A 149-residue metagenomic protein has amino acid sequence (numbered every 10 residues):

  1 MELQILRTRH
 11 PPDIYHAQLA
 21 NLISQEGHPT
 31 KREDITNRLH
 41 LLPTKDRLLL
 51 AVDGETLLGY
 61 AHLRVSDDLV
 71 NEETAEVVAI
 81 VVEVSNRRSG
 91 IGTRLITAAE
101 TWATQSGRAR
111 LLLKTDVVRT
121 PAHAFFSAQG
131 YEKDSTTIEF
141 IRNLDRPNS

Functional and structural regions predicted by a protein language model:
E2-E73, V78: Acetyl-CoA-dependent GNAT
D46, S135-E139: Short hydrophobic/aromatic beta-strand or adjacent loop that forms the aromatic wall/cage of a ligand/substrate-binding
S66, E83, R87, D116: Residue-level recognition of the GNAT/N-acetyltransferase active site
A79-V82, R88-T101, A124, A128: Conserved acetyl-CoA-binding loop-helix of GNAT-fold acetyltransferases
I96, A103-T115: Conserved GNAT acetyl-CoA-binding A-motif
L113-A122, I141: Conserved beta-strand-loop-alpha-helix junction that forms the acyl-donor binding cleft
S127-T136: Conserved acetyl-CoA-binding loop of GNAT-fold acetyltransferases
I141-P147: Short beta-strand-to-coil "C-cap" segments at the C-terminal boundary of structured domains/repeats, marking
